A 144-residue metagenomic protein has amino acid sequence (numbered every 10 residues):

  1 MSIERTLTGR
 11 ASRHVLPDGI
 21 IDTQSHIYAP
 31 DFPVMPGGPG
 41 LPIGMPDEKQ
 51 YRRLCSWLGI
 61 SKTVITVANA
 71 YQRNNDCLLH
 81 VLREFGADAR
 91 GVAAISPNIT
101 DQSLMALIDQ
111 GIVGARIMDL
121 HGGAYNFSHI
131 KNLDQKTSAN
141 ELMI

Functional and structural regions predicted by a protein language model:
S2-E4, Q72-I144: Active-site gating/metal-coordination segments in enzymes
S2-R73: An N-terminally biased module of ancient metal coordination in phosphate/nucleic-acid-related enzymes
